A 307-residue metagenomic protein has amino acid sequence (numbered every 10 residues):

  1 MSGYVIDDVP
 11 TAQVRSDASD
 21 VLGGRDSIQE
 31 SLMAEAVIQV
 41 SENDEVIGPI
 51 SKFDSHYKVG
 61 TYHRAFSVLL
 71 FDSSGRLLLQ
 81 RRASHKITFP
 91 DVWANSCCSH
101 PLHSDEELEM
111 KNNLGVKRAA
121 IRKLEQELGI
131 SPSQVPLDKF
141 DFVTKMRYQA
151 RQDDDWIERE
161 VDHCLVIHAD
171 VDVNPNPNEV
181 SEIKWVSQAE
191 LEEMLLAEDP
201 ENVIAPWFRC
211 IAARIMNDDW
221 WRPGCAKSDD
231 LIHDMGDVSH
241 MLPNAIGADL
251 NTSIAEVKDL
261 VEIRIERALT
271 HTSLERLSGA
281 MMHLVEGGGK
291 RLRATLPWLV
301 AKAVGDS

Functional and structural regions predicted by a protein language model:
S2-N43, G48, P243-E256: Extreme N-terminal tail/first-helix region
S2-V21, C97, D141-D237: Nudix hydrolase/Nudix homology domain
D20-L22, E45-D54, K145-Y148, L277: Short Pro/Gly-enriched beta-strand edge/turn motifs at strand-loop
S27, F53-L69, R76-E127: Conserved Nudix-box catalytic region and its N-terminal flanking loop in Nudix hydrolases and closely related
L32-L70: A positional/architectural concept
I47-G48, L78, D162: Generic structural signal for well-ordered beta-strand positions
P132-T144: A short coil-to-beta-strand element that immediately follows conserved catalytic motifs
M235-S307: Conserved N-terminal diphosphate/IPP-binding helix and adjacent helical/loop segment of trans-prenyltransferase domains
